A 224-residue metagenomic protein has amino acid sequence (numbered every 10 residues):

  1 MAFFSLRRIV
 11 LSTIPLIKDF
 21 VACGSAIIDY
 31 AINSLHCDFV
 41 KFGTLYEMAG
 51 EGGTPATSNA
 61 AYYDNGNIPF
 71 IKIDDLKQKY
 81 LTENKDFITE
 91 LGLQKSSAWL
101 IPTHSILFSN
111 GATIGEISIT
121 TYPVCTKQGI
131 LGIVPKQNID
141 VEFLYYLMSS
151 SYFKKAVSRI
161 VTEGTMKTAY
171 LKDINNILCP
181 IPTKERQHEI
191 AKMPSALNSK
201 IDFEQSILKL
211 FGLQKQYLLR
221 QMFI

Functional and structural regions predicted by a protein language model:
M1-F3, V10-T13, F20, I28-I32 (+2 more regions): Hydrophobic structural patches
S5, L16-K18, C23-A26, Y30-G53 (+3 more regions): Non-catalytic DNA-recognition/assembly elements of restriction-modification systems
S25, F39, V141, K154 (+1 more regions): Alpha-helix initiation and N-capping motif
G43-I181: DNA target-recognition domains and sequence-specific DNA-contacting regions of bacterial/archaeal
I201-Q216: Extended intrinsically disordered, low-complexity coil regions enriched in Ser, Thr, Gly, Ala and often Pro
